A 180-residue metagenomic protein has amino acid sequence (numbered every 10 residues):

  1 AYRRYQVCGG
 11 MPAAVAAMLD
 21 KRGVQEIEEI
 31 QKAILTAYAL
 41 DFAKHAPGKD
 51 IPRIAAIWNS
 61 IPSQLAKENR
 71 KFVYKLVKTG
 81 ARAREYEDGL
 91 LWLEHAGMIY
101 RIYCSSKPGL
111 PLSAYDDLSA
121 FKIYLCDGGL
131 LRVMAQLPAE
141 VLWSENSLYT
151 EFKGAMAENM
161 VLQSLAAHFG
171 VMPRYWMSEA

Functional and structural regions predicted by a protein language model:
A1-A13: Amphipathic alpha-helical segments of the small helical/lid subdomains adjacent to P-loop NTPase cores
M11, V15-A180: Accessory nucleic acid-recognition modules appended to NTPase machines
